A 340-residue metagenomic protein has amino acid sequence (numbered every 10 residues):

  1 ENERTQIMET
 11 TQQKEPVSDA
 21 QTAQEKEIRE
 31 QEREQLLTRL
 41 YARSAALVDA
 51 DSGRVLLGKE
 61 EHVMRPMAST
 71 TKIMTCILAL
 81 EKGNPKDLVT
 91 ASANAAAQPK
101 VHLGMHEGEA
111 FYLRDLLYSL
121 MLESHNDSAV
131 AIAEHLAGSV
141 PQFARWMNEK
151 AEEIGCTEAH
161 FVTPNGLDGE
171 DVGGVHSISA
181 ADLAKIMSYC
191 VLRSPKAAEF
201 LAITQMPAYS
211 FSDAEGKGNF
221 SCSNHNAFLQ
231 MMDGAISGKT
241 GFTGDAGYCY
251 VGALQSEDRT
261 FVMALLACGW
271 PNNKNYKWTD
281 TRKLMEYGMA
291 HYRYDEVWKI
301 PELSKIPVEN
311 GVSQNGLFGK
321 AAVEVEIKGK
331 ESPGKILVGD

Functional and structural regions predicted by a protein language model:
N2-P195: Active-site-adjacent loops and short helices of periplasmic peptidoglycan-processing enzymes
C156-T157, G174-D340: Domain-terminus/edge residues, biased toward the C-terminal soluble/receptor-binding domains of extracytoplasmic
